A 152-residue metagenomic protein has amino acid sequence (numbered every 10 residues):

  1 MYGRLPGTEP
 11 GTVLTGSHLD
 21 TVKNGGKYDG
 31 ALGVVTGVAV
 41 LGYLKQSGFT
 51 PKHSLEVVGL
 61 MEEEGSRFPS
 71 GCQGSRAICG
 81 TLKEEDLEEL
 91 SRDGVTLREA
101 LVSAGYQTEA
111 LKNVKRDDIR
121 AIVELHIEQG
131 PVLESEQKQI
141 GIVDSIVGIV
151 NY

Functional and structural regions predicted by a protein language model:
M1-G26, L44: Acidic/His- and Gly-rich active-site-bordering loop/insert found across diverse amide/peptide-bond hydrolases
R4, K45-G48, K112-N113: Short, flexible, glycine/charge-rich loop motifs used to bind or transfer phosphoryl groups or to couple energy/partner
L5, S17, G59, H126-I127: Pocket-edge structural micro-motifs
G7, T50, R116-D117: Extracellular/periplasmic catalytic domains that process cell-envelope and extracellular macromolecules
P10-G11, H53, A121: Short coil/turn segments at beta-strand junctions that form active-site/ligand-binding loops
T15, G25-E64, Y152: Alpha-helical metal-binding/catalytic segments enriched in His/Glu/Asp
D20, E62-Y152: Midchain, well-structured core segments that form catalytic/ion-binding scaffolds
